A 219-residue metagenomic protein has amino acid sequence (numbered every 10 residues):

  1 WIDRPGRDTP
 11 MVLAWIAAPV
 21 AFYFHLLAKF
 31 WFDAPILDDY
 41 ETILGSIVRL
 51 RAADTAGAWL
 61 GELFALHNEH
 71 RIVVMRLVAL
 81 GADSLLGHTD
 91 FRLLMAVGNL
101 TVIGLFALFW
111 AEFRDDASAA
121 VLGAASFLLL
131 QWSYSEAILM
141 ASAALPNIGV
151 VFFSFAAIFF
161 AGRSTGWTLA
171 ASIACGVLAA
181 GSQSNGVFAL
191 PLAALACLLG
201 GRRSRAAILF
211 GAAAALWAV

Functional and structural regions predicted by a protein language model:
W1-Y23: Start-transfer (signal-anchor) and selected internal transmembrane alpha helices of multi-pass inner/ER membrane
I2-D3, F188-A218: Perimembrane helix-loop-helix junctions
Y23-I43, V219: Helix-to-loop transition at the C-terminal end of transmembrane segments
G61-G87: Short hydrophobic/aromatic helix or loop-helix immediately within or flanking a transmembrane segment in polytopic
M95, A119-F152: Aromatic- and kink-enriched transmembrane "portal" helix at the membrane-lumen/periplasm boundary that abuts
A96-A120, A156-F159: Transmembrane-helix motifs of polytopic, lipid-linked glycan transferases
G149-L169: Membrane-interface transmembrane helices that cradle and orient dolichyl/undecaprenyl
T168-S182, A189-A196: Membrane-interface alpha helices of multi-pass inner-membrane proteins
